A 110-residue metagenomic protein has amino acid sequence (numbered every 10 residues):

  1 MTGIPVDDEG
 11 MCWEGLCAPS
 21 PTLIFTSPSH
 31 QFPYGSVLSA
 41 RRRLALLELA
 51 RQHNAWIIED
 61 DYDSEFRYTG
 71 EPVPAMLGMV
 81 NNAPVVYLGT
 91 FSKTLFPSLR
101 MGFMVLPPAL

Functional and structural regions predicted by a protein language model:
M1-L110: PLP-dependent class I/II
